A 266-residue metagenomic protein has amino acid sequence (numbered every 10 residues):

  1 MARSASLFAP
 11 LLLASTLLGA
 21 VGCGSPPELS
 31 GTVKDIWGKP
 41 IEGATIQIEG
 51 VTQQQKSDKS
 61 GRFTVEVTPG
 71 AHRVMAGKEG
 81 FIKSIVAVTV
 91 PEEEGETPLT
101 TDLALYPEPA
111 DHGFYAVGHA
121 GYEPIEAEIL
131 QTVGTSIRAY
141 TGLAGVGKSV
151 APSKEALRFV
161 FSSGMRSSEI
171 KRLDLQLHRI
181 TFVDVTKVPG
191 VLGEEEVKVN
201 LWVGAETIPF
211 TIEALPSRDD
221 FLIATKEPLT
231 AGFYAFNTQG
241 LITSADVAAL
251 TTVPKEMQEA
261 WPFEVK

Functional and structural regions predicted by a protein language model:
S30-E42: Structural motif
K39-E42, T64-R73, E79, E93-G95 (+1 more regions): Short Pro-Gly-centered beta-turn/loop motif in secreted/extracellular proteins
P40, T45, V51-E66: Short, acidic Ser/Thr/Gly-rich low-complexity loop/linker segments typical of extracellular and cell-surface proteins
M75-T89: A short, solvent-exposed loop/turn motif at the edges and junctions of modular extracellular/periplasmic domains
V90-A110: Extracellular beta-sheet/turn segments enriched in Thr/Pro/Gly and aliphatic residues
P107-A116, M165-K171, L241-K266: Extended, polar beta-sheet/loop recognition surfaces of beta-rich domains that mediate binding to diverse ligands
P124-R179: Contiguous beta-strand segments within globular domains
